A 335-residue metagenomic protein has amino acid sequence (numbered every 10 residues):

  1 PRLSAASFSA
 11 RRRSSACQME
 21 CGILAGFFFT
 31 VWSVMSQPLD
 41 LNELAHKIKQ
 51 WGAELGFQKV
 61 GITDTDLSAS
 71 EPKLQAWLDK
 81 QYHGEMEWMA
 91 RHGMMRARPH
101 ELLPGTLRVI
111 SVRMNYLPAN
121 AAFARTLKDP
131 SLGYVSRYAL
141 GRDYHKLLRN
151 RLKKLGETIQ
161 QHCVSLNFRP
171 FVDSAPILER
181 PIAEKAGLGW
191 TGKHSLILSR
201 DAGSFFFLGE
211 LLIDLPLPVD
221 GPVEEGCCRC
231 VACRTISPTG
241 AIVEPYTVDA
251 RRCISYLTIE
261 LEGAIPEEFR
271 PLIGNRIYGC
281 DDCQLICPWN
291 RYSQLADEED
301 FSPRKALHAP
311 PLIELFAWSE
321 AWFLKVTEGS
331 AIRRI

Functional and structural regions predicted by a protein language model:
R2, R11-R13: Basic polycationic patches enriched in arginine
F8, F27-F29: Aromatic (phenylalanine/tyrosine) cluster motif
M35-G226, I265, G274: Auxiliary alpha/beta "docking" domains used to position bulky ligands
F57, A232-S255, E262, R276-D300: Iron-sulfur cluster-binding cysteine motifs and their immediate structural context in ferredoxin-like electron-transfer
I265-I335: Alpha-helical scaffold domains
